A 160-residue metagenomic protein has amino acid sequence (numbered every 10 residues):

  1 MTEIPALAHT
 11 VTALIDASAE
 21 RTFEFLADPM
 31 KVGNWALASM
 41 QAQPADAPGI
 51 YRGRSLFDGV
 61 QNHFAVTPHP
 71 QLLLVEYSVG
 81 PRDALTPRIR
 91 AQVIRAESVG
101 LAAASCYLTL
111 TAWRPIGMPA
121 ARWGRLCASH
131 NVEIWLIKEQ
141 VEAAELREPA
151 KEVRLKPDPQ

Functional and structural regions predicted by a protein language model:
M1-A47, Q160: Hydrophobic ligand-binding cavity/cleft-lining segments
T12-D16, A65, Q92: Generic structural detector for well-ordered beta-strands
G33-N34, Q41-R88, L101-A103, A144: Glycine-rich portal/gate segments that line the openings of hydrophobic small-molecule binding cavities
P81-A143, E148-L155: Beta-strand/loop substructures that line and gate deep hydrophobic ligand-binding cavities in soluble
